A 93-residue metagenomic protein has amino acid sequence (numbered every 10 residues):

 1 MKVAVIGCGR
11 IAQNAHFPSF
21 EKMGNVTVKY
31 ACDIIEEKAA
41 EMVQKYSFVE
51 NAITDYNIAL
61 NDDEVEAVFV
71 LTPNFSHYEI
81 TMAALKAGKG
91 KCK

Functional and structural regions predicted by a protein language model:
M1-Y46: N-terminal Rossmann-like dinucleotide-binding module
E50-K93: Beta-loop-alpha module in the N-terminal Rossmann-like domain of NAD(P)-dependent dehydrogenases, especially those
